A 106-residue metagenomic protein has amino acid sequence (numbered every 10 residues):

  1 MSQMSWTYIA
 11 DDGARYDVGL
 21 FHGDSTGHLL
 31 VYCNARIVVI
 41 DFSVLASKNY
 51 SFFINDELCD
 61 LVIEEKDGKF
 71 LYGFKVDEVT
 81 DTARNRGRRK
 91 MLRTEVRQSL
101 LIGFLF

Functional and structural regions predicted by a protein language model:
M1-F106: Cysteine-centric segments in proteins
